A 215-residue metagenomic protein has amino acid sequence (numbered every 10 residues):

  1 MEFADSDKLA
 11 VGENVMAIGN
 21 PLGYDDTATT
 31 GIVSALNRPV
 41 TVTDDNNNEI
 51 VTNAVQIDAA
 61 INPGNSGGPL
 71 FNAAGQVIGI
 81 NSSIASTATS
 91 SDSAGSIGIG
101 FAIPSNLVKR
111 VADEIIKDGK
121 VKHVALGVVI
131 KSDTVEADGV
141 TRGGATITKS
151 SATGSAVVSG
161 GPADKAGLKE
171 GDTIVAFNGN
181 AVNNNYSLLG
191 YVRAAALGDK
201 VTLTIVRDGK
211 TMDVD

Functional and structural regions predicted by a protein language model:
M1-D26, N180-Y186, Y191, T202 (+1 more regions): Conserved active-site neighborhood of the chymotrypsin/trypsin-like protease fold
F3-A4, V55-F71, T148-A166: Gly/Ser-rich catalytic serine loop of serine hydrolases
A10, N14, S82-E136, V206-T211: Interdomain regulatory linker/hinge segments that flank or connect interaction modules in polarity/junction/synaptic
G12-I18, G75, A163, G171-I174: A structural signal for short beta-strand/turn segments enriched in small hydrophobics and glycine
I18-I32, N37-G67, F71-A112, N185: Active-site loop architecture of trypsin-fold serine endopeptidases
A28-I32, V129, T146, T204 (+1 more regions): Residues located in well-ordered beta-strands
I116-Y191, T211-D213: PDZ/PDZ-like groove recognition
